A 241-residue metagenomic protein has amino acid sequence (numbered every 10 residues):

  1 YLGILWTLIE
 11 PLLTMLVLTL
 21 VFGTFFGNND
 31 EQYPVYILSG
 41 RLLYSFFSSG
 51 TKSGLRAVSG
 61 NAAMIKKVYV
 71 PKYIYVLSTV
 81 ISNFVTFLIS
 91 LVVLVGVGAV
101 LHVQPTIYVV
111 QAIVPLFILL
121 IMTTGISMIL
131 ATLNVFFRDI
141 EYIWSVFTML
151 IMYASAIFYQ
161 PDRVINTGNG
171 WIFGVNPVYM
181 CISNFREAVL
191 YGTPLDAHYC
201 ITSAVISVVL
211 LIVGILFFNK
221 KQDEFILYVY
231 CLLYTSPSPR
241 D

Functional and structural regions predicted by a protein language model:
Y1-S236: Hydrophobic transmembrane alpha-helices and immediately adjacent juxtamembrane helices of multi-pass inner-membrane
P237-D241: A short, hydrophobic C-terminal helix/tail in secreted or cell-surface proteins
